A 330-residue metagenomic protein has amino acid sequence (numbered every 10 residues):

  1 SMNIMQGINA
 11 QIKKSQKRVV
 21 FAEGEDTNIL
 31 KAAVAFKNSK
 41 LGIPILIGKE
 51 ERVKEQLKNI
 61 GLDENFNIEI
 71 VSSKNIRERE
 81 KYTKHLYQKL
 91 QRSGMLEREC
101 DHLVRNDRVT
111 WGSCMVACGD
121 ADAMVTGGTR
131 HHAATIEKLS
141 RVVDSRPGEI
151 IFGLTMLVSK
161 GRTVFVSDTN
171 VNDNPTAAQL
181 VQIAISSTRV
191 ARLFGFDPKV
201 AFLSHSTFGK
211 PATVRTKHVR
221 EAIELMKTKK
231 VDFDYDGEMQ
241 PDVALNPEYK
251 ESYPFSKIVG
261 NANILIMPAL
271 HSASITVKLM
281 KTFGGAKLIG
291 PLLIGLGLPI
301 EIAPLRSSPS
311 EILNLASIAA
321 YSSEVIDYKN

Functional and structural regions predicted by a protein language model:
S1-N330: Anion-binding alpha/beta catalytic cores of soluble intermediary-metabolism enzymes, centered on
